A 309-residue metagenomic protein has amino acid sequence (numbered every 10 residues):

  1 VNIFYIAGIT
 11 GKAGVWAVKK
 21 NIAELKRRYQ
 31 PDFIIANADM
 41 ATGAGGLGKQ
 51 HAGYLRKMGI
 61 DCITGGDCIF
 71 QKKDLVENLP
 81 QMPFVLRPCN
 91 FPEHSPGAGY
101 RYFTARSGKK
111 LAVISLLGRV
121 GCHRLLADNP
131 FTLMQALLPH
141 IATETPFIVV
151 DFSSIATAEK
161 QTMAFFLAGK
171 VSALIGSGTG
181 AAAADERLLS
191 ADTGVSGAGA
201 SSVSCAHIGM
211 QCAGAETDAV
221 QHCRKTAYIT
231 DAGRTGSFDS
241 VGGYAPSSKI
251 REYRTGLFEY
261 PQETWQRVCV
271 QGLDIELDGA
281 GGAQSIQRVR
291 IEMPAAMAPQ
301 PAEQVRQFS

Functional and structural regions predicted by a protein language model:
V1-S309: Acidic, metal/ion-coordinating pockets
